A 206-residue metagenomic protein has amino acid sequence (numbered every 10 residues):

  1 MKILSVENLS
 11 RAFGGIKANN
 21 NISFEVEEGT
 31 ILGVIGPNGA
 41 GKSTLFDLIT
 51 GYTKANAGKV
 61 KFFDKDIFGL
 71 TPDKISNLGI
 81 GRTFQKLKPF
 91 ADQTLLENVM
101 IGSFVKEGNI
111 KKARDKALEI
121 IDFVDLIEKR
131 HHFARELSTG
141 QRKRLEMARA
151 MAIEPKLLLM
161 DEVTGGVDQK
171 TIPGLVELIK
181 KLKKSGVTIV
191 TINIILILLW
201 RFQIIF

Functional and structural regions predicted by a protein language model:
I35-P37: The feature captures the beta-strand-to-loop junction immediately N-terminal to the Walker
G58-K65, L78: Conserved ABC transporter NBD signature motif
K112-K129, E177-K180: Conserved ABC ATPase "signature" region
F133-L137: Conserved ABC ATPase signature
E154: Conserved catalytic motifs of ABC-family nucleotide-binding domains
L158-D161: Catalytic Walker B motif of ABC-type/P-loop ATPase nucleotide-binding domains
